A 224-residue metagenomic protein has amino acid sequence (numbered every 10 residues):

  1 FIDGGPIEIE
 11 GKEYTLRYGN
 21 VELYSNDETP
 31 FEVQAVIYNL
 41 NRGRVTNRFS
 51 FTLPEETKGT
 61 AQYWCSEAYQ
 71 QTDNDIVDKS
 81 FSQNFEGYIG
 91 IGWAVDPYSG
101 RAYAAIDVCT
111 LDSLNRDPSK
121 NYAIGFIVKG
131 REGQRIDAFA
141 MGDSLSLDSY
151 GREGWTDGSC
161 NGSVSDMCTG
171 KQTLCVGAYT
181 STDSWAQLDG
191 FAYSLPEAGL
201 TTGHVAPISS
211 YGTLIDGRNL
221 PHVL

Functional and structural regions predicted by a protein language model:
F1-L224: Loop-rich non-cytosolic ectodomains and luminal regions
